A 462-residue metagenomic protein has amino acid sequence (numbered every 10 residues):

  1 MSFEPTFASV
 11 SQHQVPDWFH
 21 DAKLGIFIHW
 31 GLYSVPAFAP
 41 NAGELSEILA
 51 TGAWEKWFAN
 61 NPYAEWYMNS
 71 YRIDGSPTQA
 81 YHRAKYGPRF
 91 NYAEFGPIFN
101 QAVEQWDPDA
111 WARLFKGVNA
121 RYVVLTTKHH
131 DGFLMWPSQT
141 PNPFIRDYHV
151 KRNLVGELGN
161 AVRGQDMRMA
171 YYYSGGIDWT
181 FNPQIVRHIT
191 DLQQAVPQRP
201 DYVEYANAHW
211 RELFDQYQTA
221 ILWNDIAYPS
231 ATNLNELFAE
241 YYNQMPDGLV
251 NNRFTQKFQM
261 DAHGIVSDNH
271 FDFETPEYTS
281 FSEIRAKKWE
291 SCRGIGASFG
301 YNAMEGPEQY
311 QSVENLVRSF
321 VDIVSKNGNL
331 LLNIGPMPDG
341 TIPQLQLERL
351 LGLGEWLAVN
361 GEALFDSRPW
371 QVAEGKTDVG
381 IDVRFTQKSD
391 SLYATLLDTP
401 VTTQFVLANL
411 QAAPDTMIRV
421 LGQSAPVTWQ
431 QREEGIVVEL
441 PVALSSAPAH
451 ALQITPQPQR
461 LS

Functional and structural regions predicted by a protein language model:
M1-S462: Mature catalytic domains of secreted/periplasmic carbohydrate-active enzymes
